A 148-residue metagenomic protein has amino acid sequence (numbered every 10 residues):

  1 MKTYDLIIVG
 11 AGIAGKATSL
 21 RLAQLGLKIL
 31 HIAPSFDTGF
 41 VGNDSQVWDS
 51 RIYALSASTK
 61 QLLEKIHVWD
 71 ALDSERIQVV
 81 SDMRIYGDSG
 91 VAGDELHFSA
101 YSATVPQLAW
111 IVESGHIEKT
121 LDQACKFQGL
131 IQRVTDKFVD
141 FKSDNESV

Functional and structural regions predicted by a protein language model:
M1-A14, L30: Beta1/beta-strand and adjacent pyrophosphate-binding region of the FAD-binding site in flavoprotein oxidoreductases
I7, A23-R51: Glycine-rich FAD pyrophosphate-binding loop
G10, A33, G87: Short beta-strand/turn micro-motifs composed of small residues that flank or help shape donor/cofactor-binding pockets
A14, T18, D37, V139: Conserved Rossmann-like nucleotide-cofactor binding loop
T18-S19, A23, T59: Small-residue (primarily alanine) positions within well-ordered alpha-helices, especially packing/interaction faces
S45-S89: N-terminal FAD cofactor-binding segment of flavoenzymes
Q78-V148: Conserved N-terminal helical subregion
